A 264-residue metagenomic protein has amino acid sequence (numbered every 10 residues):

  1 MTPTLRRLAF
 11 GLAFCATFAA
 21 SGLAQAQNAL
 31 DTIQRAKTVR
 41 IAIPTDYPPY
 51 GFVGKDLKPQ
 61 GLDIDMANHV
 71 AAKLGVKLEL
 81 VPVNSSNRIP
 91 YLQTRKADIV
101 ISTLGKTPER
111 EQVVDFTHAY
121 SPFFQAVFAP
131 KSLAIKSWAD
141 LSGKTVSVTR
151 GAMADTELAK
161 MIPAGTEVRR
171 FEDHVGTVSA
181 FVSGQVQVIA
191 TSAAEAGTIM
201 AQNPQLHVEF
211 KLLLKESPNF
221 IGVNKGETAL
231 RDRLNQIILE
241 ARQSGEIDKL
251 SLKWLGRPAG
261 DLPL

Functional and structural regions predicted by a protein language model:
A26-T103, S244: Extracytoplasmic small-molecule ligand-binding "clamshell" domains of the periplasmic binding protein/Venus flytrap
N28, M153-R170, H207-F210, L239-L264: Ligand-binding clefts/hinges and TM-proximal coupling segments of bilobed small-molecule sensing domains
R40-P48, P59-K73, G105, A126-H174 (+3 more regions): Bilobed "Venus flytrap"/periplasmic-binding protein-like clamshell domains and structurally analogous long
I64-K73, A139, K144-T145, R150-M153 (+1 more regions): Extended ligand-binding regions for polar small-molecule ligands
N68, A72, K77-D140, H207-L214: Acidic, polar ligand-binding/catalytic clefts
E79-P90, R169-S179, S183, K215-S217: Short helix-initiation/N-cap motifs at beta->coil->alpha
N87-P90, L104-Q112, E157-K160, V182 (+1 more regions): A ligand-binding cleft/hinge motif common to bilobed small-molecule-binding domains
S121-A129, V175, G197-L239, R257-L264: Periplasmic-binding protein-like
